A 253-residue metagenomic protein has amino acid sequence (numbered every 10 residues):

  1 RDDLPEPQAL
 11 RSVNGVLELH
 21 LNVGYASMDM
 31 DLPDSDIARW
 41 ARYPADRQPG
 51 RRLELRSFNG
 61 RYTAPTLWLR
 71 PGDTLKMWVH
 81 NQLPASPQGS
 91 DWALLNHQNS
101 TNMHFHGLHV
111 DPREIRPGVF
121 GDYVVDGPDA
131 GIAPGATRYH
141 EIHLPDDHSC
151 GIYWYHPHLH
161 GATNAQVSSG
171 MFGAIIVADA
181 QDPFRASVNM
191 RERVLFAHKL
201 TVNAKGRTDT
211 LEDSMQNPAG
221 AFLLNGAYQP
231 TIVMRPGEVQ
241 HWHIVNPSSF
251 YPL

Functional and structural regions predicted by a protein language model:
R1-L253: Histidine-centered copper-binding motifs that mark active-site loops of extracellular/periplasmic copper enzymes
